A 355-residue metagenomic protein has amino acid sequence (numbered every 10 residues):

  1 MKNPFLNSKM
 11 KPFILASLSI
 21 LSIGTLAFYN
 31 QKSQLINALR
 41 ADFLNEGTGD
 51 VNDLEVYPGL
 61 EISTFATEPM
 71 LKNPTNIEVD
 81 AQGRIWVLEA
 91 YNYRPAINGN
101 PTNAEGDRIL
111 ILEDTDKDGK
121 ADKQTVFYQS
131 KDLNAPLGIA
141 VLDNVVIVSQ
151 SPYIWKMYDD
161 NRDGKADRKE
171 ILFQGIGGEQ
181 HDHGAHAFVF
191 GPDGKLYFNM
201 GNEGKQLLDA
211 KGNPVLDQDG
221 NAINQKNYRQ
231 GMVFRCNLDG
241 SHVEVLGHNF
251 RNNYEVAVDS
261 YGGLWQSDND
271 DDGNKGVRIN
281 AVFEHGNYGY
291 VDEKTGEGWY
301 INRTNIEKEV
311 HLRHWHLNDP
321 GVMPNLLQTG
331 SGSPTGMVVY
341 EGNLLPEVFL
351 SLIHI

Functional and structural regions predicted by a protein language model:
M1, I353-I355: Accessible peptide chain termini
M1-L35: Bacterial Sec-dependent N-terminal signal peptides
A27-I353: Beta-propeller domains with acidic blade repeats across secreted/periplasmic ectodomains and cytosolic WD/CNH propellers
